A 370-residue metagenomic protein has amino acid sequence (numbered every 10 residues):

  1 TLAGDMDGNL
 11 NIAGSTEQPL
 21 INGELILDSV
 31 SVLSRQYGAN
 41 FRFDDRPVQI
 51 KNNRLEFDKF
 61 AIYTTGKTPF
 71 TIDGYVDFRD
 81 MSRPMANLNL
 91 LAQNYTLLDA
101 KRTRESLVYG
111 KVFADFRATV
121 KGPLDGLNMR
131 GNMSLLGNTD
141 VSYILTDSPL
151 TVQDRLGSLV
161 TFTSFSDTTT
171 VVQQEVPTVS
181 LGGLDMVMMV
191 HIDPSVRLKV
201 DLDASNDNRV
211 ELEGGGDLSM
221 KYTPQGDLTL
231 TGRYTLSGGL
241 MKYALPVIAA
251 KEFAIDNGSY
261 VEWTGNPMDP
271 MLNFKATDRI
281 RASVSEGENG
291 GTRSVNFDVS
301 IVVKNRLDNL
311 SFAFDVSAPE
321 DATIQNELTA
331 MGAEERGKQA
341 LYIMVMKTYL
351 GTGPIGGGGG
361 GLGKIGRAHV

Functional and structural regions predicted by a protein language model:
A3-G8, G23, L27-G356, R367: Strand-loop-strand
E17: Extracellular acidic loop/turn motifs
G361-G366: Extracytoplasmic gating/loop element in the C-terminal half of outer-membrane beta-barrel translocons and assembly
